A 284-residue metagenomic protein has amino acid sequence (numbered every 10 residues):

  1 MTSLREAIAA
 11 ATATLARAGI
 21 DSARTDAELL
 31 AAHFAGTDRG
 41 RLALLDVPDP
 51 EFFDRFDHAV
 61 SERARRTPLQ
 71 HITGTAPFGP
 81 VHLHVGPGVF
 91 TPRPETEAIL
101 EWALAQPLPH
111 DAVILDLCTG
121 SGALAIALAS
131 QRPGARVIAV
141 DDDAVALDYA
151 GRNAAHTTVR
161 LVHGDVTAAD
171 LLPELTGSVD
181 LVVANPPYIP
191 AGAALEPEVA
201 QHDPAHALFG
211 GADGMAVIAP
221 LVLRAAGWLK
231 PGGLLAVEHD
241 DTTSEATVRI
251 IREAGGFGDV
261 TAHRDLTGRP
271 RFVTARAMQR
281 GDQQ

Functional and structural regions predicted by a protein language model:
M1-R41: Non-catalytic accessory regions of SAM-dependent methyltransferases
L29-A105: Conserved AdoMet
L30, R66, T96, L124 (+7 more regions): Residue-level signal for inorganic ion chemistry
H82, R136, T158-R160, G258-T261: Conserved beta-strand segments of alpha/beta enzyme cores
P94-E196, P220: Conserved SAM/SAH cofactor-binding pocket of Class I
P186-V217: Mobile active-site "lid"/loop adjacent to the S-adenosyl-L-methionine
A212-A277: Conserved Class I SAM-dependent methyltransferase catalytic core
Q279-Q284: Flexible, glycine-/basic-rich loop-and-beta segments that form/coincide with the SAM-dependent methyltransferase
